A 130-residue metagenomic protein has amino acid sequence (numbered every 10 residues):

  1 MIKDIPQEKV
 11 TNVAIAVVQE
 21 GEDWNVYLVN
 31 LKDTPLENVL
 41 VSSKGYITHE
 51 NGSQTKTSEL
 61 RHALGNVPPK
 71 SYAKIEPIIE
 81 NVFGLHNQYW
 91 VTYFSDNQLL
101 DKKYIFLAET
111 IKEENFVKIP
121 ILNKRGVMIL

Functional and structural regions predicted by a protein language model:
M1-G21, L31, K103, E109-T110 (+1 more regions): Low-complexity, acidic Ser/Thr/Pro/Gly-rich terminal tails and inter-domain linkers that flank the onset of structured
K9, D23, S58-R61: Residues that act as N-cap/strand-start positions at coil-to-secondary-structure junctions
D23, L36-N38, Q88: Exposed beta-strand and adjacent loop surfaces of beta-rich binding modules that mediate intermolecular recognition
N25-K32, I78: Short edge beta-strand/loop segments characteristic of extracellular beta-sandwich folds
V29, V41, I105: Surface loops and adjacent helix of pleckstrin homology
D33-E50: Short acidic, flexible loop segments centered on an aromatic residue
H49-H86, D96-N97: Intrinsically disordered, low-complexity Pro/Gly/Ser/Thr-rich segments with frequent PxxP/GP/PP motifs and embedded
E76-L130: Terminal connector regions
